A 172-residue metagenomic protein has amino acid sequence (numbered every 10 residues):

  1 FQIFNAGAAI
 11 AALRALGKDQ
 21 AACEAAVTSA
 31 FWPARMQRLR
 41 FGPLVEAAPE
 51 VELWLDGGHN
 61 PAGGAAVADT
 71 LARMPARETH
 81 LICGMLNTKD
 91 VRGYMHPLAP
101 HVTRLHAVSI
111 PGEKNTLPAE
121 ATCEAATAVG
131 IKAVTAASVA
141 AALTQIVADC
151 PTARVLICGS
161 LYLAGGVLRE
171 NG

Functional and structural regions predicted by a protein language model:
F1-R104: Nucleotide phosphate-binding/pyrophosphate-handling subdomain across enzymes that bind or process nucleotide phosphates
R14-A15, P49-L55, M95-R154: C-terminal helical cap/extension that packs against the catalytic core of soluble nucleotide-cofactor enzymes
S160: Active-site-proximal loop/hinge segments that shape catalytic or ion-binding/gating pockets
L163-G165: Short, active-site-adjacent cap segments at secondary-structure transitions
